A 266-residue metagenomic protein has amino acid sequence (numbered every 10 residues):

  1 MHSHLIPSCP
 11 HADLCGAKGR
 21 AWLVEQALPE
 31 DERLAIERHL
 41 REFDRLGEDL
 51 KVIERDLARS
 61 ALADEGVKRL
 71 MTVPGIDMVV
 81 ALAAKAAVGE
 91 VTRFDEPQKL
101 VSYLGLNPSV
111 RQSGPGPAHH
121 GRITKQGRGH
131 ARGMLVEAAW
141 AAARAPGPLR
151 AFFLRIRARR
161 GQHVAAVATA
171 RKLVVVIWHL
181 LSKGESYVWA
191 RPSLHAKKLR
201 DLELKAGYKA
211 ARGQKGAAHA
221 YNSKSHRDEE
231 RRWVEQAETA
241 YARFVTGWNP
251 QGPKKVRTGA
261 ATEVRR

Functional and structural regions predicted by a protein language model:
M1-R266: A detector of single, family-specific signature residues that are central to catalytic or substrate-handling motifs
